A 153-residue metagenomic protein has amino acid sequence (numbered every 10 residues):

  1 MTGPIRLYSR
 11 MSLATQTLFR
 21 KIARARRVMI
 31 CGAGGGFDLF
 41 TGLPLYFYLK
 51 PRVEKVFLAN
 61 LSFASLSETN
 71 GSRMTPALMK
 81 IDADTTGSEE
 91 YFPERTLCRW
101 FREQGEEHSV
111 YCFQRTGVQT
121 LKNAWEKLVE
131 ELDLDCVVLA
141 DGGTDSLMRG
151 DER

Functional and structural regions predicted by a protein language model:
I5-I30: Positively charged, low-complexity intrinsically disordered leader regions
L13, F37-F40, P44, F92 (+1 more regions): Conserved active-site and cofactor/substrate-binding residues in soluble primary-metabolism enzymes
A14-L18, S88-F101, L121-L134: Short, charged beta->alpha transition segments
I22-R73: N-terminal phosphate-binding or glycine-rich loops at protein starts, especially the Walker A/P-loop of NTPases
R24-V28, R52-V56, G105-H108, E131-C136 (+1 more regions): Short coil/turn connectors at secondary-structure junctions
V53-F113: Glycine-rich nucleotide/cofactor/substrate-binding loop typically near the N-terminus or early in the first domain
F113-R153: Internal, conserved structured core segments that host functional sites
